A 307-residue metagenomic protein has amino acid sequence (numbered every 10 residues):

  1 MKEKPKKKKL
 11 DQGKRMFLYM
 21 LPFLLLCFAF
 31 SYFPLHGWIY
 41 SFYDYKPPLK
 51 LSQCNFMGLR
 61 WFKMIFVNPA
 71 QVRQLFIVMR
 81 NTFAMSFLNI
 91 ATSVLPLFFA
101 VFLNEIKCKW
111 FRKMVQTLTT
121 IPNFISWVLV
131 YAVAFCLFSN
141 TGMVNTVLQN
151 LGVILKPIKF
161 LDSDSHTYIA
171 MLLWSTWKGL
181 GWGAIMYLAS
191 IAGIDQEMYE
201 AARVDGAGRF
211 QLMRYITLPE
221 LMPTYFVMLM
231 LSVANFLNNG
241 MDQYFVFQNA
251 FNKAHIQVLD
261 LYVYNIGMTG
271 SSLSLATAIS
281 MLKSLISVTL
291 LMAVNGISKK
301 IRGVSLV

Functional and structural regions predicted by a protein language model:
K4, K8-V307: A structural signal for multi-pass alpha-helical bundles of membrane permease subunits that mediate small-molecule
